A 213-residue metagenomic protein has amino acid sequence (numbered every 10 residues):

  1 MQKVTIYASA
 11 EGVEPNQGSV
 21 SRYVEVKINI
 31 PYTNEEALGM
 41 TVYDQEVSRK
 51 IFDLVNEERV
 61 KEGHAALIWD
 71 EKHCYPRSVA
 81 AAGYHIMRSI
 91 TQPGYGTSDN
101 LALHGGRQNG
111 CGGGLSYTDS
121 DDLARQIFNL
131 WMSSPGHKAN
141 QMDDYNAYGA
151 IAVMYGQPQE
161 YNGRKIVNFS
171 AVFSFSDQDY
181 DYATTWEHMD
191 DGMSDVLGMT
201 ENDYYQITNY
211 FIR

Functional and structural regions predicted by a protein language model:
Q2-I6: Exposed beta-strand face motif in extracellular beta-rich ectodomains
Y7, G18-R213: Functional surface patches built around histidine and acidic residues
E11-N16: Short, solvent-exposed loop/turn segments at the edges of extracellular beta-sandwich modules
